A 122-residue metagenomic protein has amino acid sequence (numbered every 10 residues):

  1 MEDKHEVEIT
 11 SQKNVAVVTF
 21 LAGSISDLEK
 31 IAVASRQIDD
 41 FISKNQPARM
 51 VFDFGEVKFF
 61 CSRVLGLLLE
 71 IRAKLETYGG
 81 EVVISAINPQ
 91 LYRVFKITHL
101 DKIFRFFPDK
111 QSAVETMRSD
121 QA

Functional and structural regions predicted by a protein language model:
M1-D3, L100: Short, structurally constrained coil/turn elements that cap an alpha-helix or connect an alpha-helix to the following
D3-R36: STAS-typified acidic loop motif
E8-V18, V51-V64, T116-M117: Charged, low-complexity, helix/coiled-coil-prone segments
N14, P89, Q111: Residues that form or immediately flank small-molecule/cofactor binding pockets and catalytic motifs
S24-F104: Amphipathic alpha-helical interaction surfaces in cytosolic regulatory modules
R105-D109, A113: Short acidic-hydrophobic, aromatic-tinged amphipathic segments that line or gate anion-handling sites
A113, M117-A122: A short, charged, amphipathic alpha-helix used as a generic interaction element across diverse proteins
